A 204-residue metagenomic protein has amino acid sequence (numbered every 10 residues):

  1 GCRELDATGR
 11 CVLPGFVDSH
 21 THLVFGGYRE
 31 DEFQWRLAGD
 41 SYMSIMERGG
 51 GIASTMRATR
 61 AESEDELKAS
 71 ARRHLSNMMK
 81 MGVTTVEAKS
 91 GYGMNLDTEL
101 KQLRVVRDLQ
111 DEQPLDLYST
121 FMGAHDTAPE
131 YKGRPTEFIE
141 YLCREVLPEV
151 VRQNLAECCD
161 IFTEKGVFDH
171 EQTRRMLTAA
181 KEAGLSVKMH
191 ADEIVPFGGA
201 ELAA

Functional and structural regions predicted by a protein language model:
G1, G198-A204: Short, intrinsically disordered, charge-balanced linker/junction segments flanking boundaries in proteins
G1-V12: Histidine-rich, glycine-flanked metal-binding segment
R3-L5, V17, T120: Hydrophobic/aromatic beta-strand patches that form the interior of the parallel beta-sheet core in alpha/beta enzyme
G9, H20, G82, K89 (+2 more regions): Conserved, mostly hydrophobic/aromatic
R10-E32: Di-metal (Zn2+ and/or Mg2+/Mn2+) metal-binding site signature of metallo-dependent hydrolases with the MBL/beta-CASP
Y28-S54: Flexible glycine-/small-residue-enriched beta->alpha junction loops that bind anionic phosphate/pyrophosphate groups
G51, T55-R72, S76, T84-F197: Metal-coordinating catalytic core of metallo-dependent amide/deamination hydrolases
